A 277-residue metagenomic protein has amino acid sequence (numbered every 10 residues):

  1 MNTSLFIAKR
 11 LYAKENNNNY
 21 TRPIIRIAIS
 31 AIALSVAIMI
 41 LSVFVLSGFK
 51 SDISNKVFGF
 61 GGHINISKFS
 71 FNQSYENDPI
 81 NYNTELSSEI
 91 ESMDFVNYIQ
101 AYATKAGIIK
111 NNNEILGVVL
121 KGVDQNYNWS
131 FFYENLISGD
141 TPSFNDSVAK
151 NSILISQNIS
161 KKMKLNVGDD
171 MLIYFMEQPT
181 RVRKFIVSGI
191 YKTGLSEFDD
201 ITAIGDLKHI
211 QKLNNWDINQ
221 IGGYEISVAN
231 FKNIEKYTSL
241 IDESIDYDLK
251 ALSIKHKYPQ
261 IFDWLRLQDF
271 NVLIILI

Functional and structural regions predicted by a protein language model:
M1-A37: N-terminal Sec/SRP start-transfer signal
F6, R10-A13, S51, N55-G62 (+1 more regions): Short amphipathic alpha-helical coupling elements at transmembrane boundaries
N16-R26, N230, I234-I277: Peri-transmembrane interface segments
A37, F44-V119, F144-V148, E243: Hydrophobic, regular-secondary-structure patches
I64, S160, N219-L240: A short beta-strand structural signal in non-transmembrane regions
S70, D124-N126, Y191, K232 (+1 more regions): A generic structural motif
P79-I80, T84, D206, N230-N233: Helix N-cap motif at beta-to-alpha junctions
T84-I218: A structural signal for hydrophobic secondary-structure junctions, strongest on transmembrane helix-loop-helix units
